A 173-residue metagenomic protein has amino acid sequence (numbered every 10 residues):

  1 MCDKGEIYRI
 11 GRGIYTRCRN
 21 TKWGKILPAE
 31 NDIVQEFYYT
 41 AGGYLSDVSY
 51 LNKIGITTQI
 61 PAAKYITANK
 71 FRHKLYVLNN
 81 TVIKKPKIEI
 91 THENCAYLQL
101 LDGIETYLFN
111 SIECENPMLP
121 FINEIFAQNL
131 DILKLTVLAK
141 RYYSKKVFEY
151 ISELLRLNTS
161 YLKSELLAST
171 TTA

Functional and structural regions predicted by a protein language model:
M1-Y38: Short beta-edge/loop segments at beta->alpha junctions of small alpha/beta modules that act as binding/recognition
D3, G55-Q59, F109: Short helix-capping and hinge/turn segments at secondary-structure transitions, especially at repeat and domain
I10-R17, E36-L78: Short gly/ser-rich loop at a beta-strand->alpha-helix junction or flexible surface loop bordering the NTP-binding
R17-T21, L27, Q35, K70-K74 (+5 more regions): Solvent-exposed, non-transmembrane amphipathic alpha-helical segments
W23, N31, S49-Y50, P61 (+7 more regions): Generic preference for flexible, low-structure residues
A29, S46, D131-K134: A diffuse structural propensity rather than consistent per-protein peaks
V77-P86: A short, charged helix-loop
K87-A173: Hydrophobic alpha-helical interaction segments
